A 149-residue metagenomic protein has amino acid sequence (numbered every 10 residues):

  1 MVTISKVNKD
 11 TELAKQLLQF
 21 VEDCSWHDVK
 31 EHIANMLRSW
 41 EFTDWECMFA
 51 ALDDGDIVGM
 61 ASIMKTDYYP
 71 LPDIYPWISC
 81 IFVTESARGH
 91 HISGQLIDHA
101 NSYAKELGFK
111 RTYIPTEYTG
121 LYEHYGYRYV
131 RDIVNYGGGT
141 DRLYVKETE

Functional and structural regions predicted by a protein language model:
M1-N35, L52: Short amphipathic alpha-helix that is part of the acyltransferase structural core
S39-W45: Short loop/turn motifs at secondary-structure junctions and domain boundaries
E46, G139-L143: Short hydrophobic/aromatic beta-strand or adjacent loop that forms the aromatic wall/cage of a ligand/substrate-binding
A50, D56-T66, W77, F82: Conserved beta-strand in the GNAT
L52-D54, K146-E147: Active-site beta-strand termini and strand-to-loop segments that position acidic
T66-I78, R88, Y136: A conserved beta-turn-beta hairpin within the catalytic core of GNAT-like acetyltransferases that forms part
V83, G89-S102, I114: Conserved acetyl-CoA-binding loop-helix of GNAT-fold acetyltransferases
E106, K110, T116-T140: Conserved active-site alpha-helix within GNAT-family acetyltransferase domains
